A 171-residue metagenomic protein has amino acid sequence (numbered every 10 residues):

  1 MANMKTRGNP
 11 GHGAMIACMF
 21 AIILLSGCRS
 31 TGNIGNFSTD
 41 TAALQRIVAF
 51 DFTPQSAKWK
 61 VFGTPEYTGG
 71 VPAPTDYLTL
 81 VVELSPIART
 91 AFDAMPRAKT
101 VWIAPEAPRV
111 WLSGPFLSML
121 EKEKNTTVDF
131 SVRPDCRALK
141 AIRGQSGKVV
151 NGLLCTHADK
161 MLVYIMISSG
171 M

Functional and structural regions predicted by a protein language model:
A2-A17: Bacterial N-terminal signal peptides that target proteins for export
K5-R7, V48-A49, P72, L153-T156: A general structural signal for short secondary-structure junctions and capping/turn motifs
A21-I22, D129: Residue-level signal for mature regions of secreted extracellular proteins and peptides
L24-G27: C-terminal motif of bacterial Sec signal peptides marking the signal peptidase cleavage site
R29-G35: Bacterial lipoprotein signal-peptidase II cleavage site
F37-F50: Short aromatic-glycine motifs in intrinsically disordered, low-complexity regions
F52-V132: Mature extracytoplasmic domains of secretory-pathway proteins
A107-M171: Extracytoplasmic electrostatic interaction patches
